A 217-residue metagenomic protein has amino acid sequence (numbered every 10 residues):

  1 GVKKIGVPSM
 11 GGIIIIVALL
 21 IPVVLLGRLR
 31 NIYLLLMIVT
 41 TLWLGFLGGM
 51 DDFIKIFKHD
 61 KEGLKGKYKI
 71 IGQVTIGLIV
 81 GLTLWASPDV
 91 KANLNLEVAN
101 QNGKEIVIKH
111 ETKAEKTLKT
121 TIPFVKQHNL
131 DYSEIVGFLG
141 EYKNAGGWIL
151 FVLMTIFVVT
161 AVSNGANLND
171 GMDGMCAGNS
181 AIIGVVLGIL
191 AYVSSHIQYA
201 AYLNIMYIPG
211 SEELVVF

Functional and structural regions predicted by a protein language model:
G1-K4, L35-L36, H59, V136-K143 (+1 more regions): Short juxtamembrane and helix-loop transition motifs at transmembrane-helix boundaries in membrane proteins
G1-V7, E62-K69: Juxtamembrane helix-capping/reentrant segments at transmembrane boundaries
K3-P8, I15, L19: Signature of the chorismate-utilizing enzyme
I5-M10, V125-F157, S163, N169: Individual transmembrane alpha-helix segments
I15-F46, F53, Q73-V90, L94-Q101 (+3 more regions): Alpha-helical transmembrane segments
L47-G48, K69: Residue-level recognition of hydrophobic positions within alpha-helical transmembrane segments
F53-E62: Membrane-interfacial helix termini and the short, flexible loops that connect transmembrane helices in multi-pass
K119-P123: Short, flexible helix-coil linker/hinge segments at the edges of structured domains or between repeats
